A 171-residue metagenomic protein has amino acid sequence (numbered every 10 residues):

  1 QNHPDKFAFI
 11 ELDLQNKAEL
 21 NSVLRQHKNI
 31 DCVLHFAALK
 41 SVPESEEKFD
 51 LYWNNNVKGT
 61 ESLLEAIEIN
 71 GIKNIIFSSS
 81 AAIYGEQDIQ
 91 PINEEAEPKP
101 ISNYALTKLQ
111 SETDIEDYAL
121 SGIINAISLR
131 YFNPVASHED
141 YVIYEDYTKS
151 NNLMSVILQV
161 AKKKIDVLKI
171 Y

Functional and structural regions predicted by a protein language model:
K6-A8, A126, L168: Short, conserved active-site loop motifs that form the nucleotide-linked donor/cofactor pocket
A8-C32: Conserved Rossmann-fold cofactor-binding substructure of NAD(P)-dependent oxidoreductases
F9, Y52-W53, I67: A hydrophobic alpha-helix adjacent to the NAD(P)-binding/active-site core of NAD(P)-dependent oxidoreductases, strongly
A18, V57-E65, T113: Conserved active-site region of classical short-chain dehydrogenase/reductase
H35, E61-N103, D117-I127: Conserved Rossmann-fold NAD(P)-dependent oxidoreductase catalytic core, especially the SDR/UDP-sugar
A38, K48, W53-T60, I76-S79 (+1 more regions): Short alpha-helix in the Rossmann-fold core of NAD(P)-dependent oxidoreductases
V42-G59, I92-P100: Short alpha-helical oligomerization interface
E86, K99-S137, M154-I165: Active-site Tyr-X1-5-Lys
